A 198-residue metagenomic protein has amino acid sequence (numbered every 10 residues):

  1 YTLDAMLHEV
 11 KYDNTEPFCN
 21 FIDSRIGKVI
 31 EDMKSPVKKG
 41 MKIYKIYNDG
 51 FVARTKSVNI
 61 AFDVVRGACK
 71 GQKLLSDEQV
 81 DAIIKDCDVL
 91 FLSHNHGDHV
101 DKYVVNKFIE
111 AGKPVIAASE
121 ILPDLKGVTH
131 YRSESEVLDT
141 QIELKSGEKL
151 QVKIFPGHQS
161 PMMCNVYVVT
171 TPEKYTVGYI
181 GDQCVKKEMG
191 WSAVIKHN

Functional and structural regions predicted by a protein language model:
Y1-V29: Accessory terminal helices/loops
C19-G40, I46, G50-N95, K102-N106 (+1 more regions): Pre-active-site segment of Zn-dependent metallo-hydrolases
K42-K45, N59-F62, K113-S119, H130-S133 (+1 more regions): Short, hydrophobic beta-strand segments that form beta-sheet elements in well-ordered domains
N48-G50, V137, M162-V166: Short hydrophobic/aromatic beta-strand or adjacent loop that forms the aromatic wall/cage of a ligand/substrate-binding
A53-K56, E143-G147, Y167-E173: Active-site beta-strand termini and strand-to-loop segments that position acidic
D77-T140: Active-site HxH/HxHxD metal-binding segment of metal-dependent hydrolases
P156-N198: Active-site-proximal loop/helix segments of hydrolase catalytic cores
